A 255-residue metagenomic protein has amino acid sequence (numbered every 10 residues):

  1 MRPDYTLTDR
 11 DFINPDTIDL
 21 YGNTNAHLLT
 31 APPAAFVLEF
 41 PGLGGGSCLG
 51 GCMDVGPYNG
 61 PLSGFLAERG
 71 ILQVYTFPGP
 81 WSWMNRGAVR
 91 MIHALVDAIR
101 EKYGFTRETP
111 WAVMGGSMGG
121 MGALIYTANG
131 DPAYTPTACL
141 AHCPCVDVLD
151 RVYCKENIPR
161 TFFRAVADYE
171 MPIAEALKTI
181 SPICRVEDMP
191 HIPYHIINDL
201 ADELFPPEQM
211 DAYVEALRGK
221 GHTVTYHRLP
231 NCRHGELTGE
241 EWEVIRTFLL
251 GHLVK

Functional and structural regions predicted by a protein language model:
M1-P32: N-terminal cap/lid segment of alpha/beta-hydrolase-fold proteins
H27-F65: Short, surface-exposed "cap/lid" segments of acyl-processing enzymes
F40-L43, N85, L204, E208-K255: C-terminal catalytic histidine-bearing segment of alpha/beta-hydrolase fold enzymes
P61-W83: Conserved alpha/beta-hydrolase
S82-F105: Alpha/beta-hydrolase active-site loop
F105-S117: Alpha/beta-hydrolase fold nucleophile elbow
L124-M171: Hydrolase active-site cap/lid region
D150-E156, F163-D211, E215: The feature captures the conserved acid-bearing segment of alpha/beta-hydrolase catalytic domains
